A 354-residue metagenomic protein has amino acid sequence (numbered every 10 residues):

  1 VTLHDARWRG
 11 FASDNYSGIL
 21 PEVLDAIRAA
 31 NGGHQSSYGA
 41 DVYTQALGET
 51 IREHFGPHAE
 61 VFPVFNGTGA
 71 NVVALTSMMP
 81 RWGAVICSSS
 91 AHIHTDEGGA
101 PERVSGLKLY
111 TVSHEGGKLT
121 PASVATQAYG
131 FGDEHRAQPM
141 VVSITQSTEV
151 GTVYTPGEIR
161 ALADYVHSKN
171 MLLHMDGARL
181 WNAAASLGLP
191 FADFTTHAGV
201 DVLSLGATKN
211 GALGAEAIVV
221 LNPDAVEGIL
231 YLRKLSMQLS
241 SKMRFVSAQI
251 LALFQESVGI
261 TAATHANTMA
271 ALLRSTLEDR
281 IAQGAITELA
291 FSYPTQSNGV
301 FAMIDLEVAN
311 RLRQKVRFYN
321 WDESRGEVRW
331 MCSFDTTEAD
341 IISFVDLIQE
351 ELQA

Functional and structural regions predicted by a protein language model:
T2-K315, N320-T336, F344-L352: Conserved PLP-enzyme active-site core in the AAT-like
